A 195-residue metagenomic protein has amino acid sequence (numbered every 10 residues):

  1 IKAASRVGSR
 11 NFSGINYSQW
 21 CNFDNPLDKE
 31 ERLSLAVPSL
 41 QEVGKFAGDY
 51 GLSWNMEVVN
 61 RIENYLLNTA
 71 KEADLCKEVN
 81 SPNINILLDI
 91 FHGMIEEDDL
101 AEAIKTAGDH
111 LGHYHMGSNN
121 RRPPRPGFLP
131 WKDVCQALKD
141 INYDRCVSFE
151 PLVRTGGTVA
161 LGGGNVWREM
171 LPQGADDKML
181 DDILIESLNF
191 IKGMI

Functional and structural regions predicted by a protein language model:
I1-I86, G174, K178-D182: Active-site acidic/histidine proton-transfer and metal-coordination neighborhood in alpha/beta enzyme cores
K2, G8-S9, L66-L88, M94-I195: Histidine-acidic metal/acid-base catalytic patches
